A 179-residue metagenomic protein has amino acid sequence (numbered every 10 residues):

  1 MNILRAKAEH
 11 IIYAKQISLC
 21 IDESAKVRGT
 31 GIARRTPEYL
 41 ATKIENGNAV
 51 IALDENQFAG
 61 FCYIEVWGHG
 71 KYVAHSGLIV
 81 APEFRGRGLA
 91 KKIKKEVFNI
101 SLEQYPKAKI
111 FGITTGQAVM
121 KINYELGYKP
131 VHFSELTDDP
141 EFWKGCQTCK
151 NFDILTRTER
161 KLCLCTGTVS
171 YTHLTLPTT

Functional and structural regions predicted by a protein language model:
M1-R35, I51-L53: Short amphipathic alpha-helix that is part of the acyltransferase structural core
G29-A49, L53-D54, F58-V80: A conserved beta-strand-loop-helix scaffold within acyl/acetyltransferase catalytic domains
V80, G86-S101: Conserved acetyl-CoA-binding loop-helix of GNAT-fold acetyltransferases
L102-T115: Conserved GNAT acetyl-CoA-binding A-motif
N123-E125, T172: Conserved active-site tyrosine of GNAT-family acetyltransferases
G127-R157: Conserved catalytic-core motifs of GNAT/GCN5-like acyltransferases
T172-T178: Conserved small/polar residues in nucleotide/adenosyl-binding loops
